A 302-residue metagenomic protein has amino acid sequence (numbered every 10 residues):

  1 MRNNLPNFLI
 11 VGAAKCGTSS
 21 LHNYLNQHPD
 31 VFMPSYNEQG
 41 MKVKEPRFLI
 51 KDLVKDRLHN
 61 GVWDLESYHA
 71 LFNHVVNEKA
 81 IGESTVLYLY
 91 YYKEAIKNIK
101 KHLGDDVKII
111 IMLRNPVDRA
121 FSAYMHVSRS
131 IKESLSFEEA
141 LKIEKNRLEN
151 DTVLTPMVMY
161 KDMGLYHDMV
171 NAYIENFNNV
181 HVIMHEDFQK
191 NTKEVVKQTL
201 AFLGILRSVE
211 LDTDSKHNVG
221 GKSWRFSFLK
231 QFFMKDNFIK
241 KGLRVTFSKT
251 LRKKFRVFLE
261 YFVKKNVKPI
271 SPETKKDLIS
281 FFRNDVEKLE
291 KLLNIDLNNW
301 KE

Functional and structural regions predicted by a protein language model:
M1-Y88, H102-L103, V107, P116-I143 (+1 more regions): PAPS-dependent sulfotransferase catalytic core
K44, N171-K276, I295-E302: The conserved 3'-phosphoadenosine-5'-phosphosulfate
V54-D56, T85-V86, T155-G164, I183-E186 (+1 more regions): Active-site rim elements
V62-H74, E133-S215: PAPS-dependent sulfotransferase catalytic domain
Y68-L71, A95, Y166-V170, V195 (+2 more regions): Alpha-helical packing segments of well-folded alpha/beta enzyme cores
G82, K108-I110, H181-I183: Hydrophobic/aromatic beta-strand patches that form the interior of the parallel beta-sheet core in alpha/beta enzyme
Y90-E94, F121, K193: Short N-terminal helix/helix-N-cap motif within the alpha/beta-hydrolase-1
Y92-I111: ATP-dependent NMP and nucleoside kinases share a basic, alpha-helical "lid"
